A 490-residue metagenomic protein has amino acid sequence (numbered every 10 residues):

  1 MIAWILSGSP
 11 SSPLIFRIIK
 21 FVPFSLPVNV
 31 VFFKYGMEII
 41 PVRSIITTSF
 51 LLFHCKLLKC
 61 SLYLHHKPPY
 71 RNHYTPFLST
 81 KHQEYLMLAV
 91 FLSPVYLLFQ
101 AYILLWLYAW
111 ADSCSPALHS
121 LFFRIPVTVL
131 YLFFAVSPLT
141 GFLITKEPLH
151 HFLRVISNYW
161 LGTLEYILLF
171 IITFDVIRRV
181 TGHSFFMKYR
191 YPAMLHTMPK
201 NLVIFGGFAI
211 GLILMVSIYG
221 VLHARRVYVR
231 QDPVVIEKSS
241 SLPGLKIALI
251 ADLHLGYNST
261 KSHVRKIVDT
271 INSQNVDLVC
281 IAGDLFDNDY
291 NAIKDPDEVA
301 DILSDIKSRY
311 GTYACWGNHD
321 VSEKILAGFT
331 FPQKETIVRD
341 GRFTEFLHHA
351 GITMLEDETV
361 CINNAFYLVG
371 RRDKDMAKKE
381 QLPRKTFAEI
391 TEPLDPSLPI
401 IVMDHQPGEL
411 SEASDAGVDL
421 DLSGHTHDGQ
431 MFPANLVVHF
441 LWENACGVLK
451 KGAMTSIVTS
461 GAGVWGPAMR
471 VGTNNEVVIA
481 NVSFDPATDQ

Functional and structural regions predicted by a protein language model:
W4-P13, R17-K20, S25, K34-Y35 (+2 more regions): Low-acidity, Ser/Thr- and Arg-rich intrinsically disordered low-complexity segments
I5, V42-I45, F50-R225: Non-catalytic terminal accessory segments
L14, H223-R225, P393, R470-V471: Sterically constrained small-residue positions within well-ordered secondary structures of folded domains
F16-R17, F32-Y35, I39, L52-C60: Short, composition-biased linear "edge" segments at structural boundaries
R17, F32-F33, R179, I267 (+2 more regions): A short hydrophobic/aromatic micro-motif that marks alpha-helical segments and, especially, helix-coil
P23, G36, P41, C55 (+5 more regions): Juxtamembrane helix-loop transition sites at the ends of transmembrane segments in multi-pass membrane proteins
R230-Q490: Soluble catalytic domains of enzymes that build or remodel membrane lipids, polysaccharides, and related
